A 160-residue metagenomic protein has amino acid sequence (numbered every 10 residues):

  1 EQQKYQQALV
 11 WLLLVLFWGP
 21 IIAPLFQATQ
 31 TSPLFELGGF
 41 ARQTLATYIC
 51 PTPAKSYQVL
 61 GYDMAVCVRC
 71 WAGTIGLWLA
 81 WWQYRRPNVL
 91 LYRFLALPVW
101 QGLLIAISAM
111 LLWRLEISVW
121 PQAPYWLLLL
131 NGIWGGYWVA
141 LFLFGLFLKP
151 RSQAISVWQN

Functional and structural regions predicted by a protein language model:
E1-Q2, N88-A96, R151-N160: Membrane-interfacial, low-structure loops and terminal tails that flank and connect transmembrane helices in multi-pass
Q2-L9, Y92-L95, V99, P121-L127: Membrane-interface helix-boundary signature
Y5-F35: N-terminal signal-anchor transmembrane alpha helix
L12-P20, Y92-S118: Small-polar-interrupted transmembrane alpha-helices in polytopic inner-membrane proteins
A28-V66: Extracytosolic (periplasmic/ER-lumenal) interhelical loops and adjacent juxtamembrane/interface segments of multi-pass
D63-W78, W126-Y137: Membrane-interface loop-to-helix entry segments
W71-L91, W138-L148: Membrane-interfacial alpha-helical segments at the cytosolic side of multi-pass membrane proteins
S108-N160: Alpha-helical transmembrane segments of multi-pass integral membrane proteins, characterized by long hydrophobic
